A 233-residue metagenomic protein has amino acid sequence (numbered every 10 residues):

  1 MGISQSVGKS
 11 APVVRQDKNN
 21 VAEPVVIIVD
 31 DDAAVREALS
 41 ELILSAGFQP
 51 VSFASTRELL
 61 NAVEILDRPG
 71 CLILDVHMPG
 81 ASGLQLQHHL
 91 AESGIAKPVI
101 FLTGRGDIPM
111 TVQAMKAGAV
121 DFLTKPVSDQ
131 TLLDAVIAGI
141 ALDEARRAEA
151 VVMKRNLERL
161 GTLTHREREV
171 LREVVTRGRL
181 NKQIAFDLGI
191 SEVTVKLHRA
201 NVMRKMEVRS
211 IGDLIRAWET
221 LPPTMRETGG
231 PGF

Functional and structural regions predicted by a protein language model:
N20-V35, L39-I43, T56, L72 (+1 more regions): Conserved acidic segment of CheY-like receiver
A54-S55, A81-H88, T103: Acidic catalytic/metal-coordinating carboxylates
D67-L74: Active-site beta3 strand of CheY-like receiver
L74-D75, T103: Active-site residues of response regulator receiver
M78: Receiver (REC) domain active-site loop signature in two-component systems and cognate sites in sensor histidine kinases
D107-P109, L123, V127-V136: C-terminal output helix
A200-F233: Basic, Lys/Arg-enriched C-terminal extension of HTH/homeodomain DNA-binding domains
